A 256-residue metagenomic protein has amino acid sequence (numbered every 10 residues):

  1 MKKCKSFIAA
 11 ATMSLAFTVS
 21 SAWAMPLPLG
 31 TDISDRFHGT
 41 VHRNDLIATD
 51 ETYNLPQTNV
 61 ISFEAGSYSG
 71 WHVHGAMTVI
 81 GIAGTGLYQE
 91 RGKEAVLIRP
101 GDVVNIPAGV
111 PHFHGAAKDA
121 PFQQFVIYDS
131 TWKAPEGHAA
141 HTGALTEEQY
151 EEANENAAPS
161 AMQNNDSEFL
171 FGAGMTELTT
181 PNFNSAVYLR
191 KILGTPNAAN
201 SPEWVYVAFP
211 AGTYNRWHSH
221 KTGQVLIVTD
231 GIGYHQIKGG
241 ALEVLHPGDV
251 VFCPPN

Functional and structural regions predicted by a protein language model:
M1-A11: Bacterial N-terminal signal peptides that target proteins for export
A10-S20: Bacterial N-terminal signal peptides
A22-Q57, P135-S201: A short, N-terminal "cap"/entry segment at the start of jelly-roll beta-barrel domains of the cupin/DSBH fold
H42, Q57-H74, T78, E203-H220 (+1 more regions): Conserved short histidine dyad/triad with adjacent acidic residue
S69-W71, Y88-Q89, P111-K118, N215-W217 (+2 more regions): Short beta-strand His + acidic residue motifs that chelate non-heme Fe in jelly-roll/DSBH and cupin folds
H74-G92, K221-G233, K238-G239: Glycine- and acidic-residue-biased ligand/ion/polar-headgroup-sensing regions
G92-G109, G239-N256: Short acidic-glycine-tyrosine-enriched beta hairpin
D119-G137, F252: A short hydrophobic beta-strand segment most commonly corresponding to one strand of the jelly-roll/cupin
